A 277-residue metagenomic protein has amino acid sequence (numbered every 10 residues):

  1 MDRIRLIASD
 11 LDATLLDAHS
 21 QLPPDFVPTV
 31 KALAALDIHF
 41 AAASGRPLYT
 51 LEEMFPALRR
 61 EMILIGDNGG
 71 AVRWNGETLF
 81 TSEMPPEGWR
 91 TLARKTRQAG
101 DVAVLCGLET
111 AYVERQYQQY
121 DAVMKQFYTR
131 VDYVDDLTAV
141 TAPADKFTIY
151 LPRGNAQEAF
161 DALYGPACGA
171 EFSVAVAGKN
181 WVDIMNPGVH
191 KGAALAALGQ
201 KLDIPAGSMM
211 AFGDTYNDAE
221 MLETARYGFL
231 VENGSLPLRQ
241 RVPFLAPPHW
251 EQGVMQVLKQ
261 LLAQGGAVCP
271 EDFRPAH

Functional and structural regions predicted by a protein language model:
M1-L11, L15: Extreme N-terminal segment that seeds HTH/winged-HTH DNA-binding domains in transcriptional regulators
D2-L6, L22-P23, D183-H277: Mg2+-dependent phosphoryl-transfer enzymes with acidic/Ser/Thr/Gly-rich catalytic loops
Q21-Y120: Active-site phosphate-binding/coordination module
F26, L51-F55, A159, L163 (+3 more regions): Hydrophobic packing residues within well-ordered alpha-helices of enzyme cores
L33, S44, N68, F147 (+3 more regions): Residue-level signal for inorganic ion chemistry
A35-A41, R60-M62, K146, G207-M209 (+1 more regions): Short active-site oxyanion
A57-R60, N68, A167-A170, T224-A225 (+1 more regions): Short, structured coil segments at secondary-structure junctions
K95, A99-M221, N233: Conserved acidic, metal-coordinating active-site core of Asp-based, Mg2+-dependent phosphoryl-transfer enzymes
